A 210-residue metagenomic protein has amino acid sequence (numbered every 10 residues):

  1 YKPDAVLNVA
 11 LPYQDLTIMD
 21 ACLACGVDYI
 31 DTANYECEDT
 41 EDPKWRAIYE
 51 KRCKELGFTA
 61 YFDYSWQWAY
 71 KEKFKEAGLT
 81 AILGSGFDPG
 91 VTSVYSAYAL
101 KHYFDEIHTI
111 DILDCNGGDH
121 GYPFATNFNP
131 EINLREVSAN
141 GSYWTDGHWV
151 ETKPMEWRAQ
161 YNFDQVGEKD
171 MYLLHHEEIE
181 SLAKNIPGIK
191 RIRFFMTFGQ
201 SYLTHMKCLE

Functional and structural regions predicted by a protein language model:
K2-D4, G78, F104: Residue-level detector of structured alpha->beta connecting loops
P3-V9, C22, Y29-D31: N-terminal Rossmann-like NAD(P) cofactor-binding module of classical short-chain dehydrogenase/reductase
L11-Y13, F87-S93: Gly/Ser/Thr-rich loops at beta-strand to alpha-helix junctions that form or flank small-molecule/cofactor-binding
Q14-I18: Short, well-ordered alpha-helical microsegments
D20, A24, T32-L79: Rossmann-fold NAD(P)-binding glycine/threonine-rich loop
D31-T32, A81-L83, I112, F194: General beta-strand structural signal in soluble alpha/beta enzymes
V91-Y103: Active-site-proximal alpha-helical scaffold in enzymes
K101-E210: C-terminal catalytic/substrate-binding lobe primarily of soluble NAD(P)-dependent oxidoreductases
